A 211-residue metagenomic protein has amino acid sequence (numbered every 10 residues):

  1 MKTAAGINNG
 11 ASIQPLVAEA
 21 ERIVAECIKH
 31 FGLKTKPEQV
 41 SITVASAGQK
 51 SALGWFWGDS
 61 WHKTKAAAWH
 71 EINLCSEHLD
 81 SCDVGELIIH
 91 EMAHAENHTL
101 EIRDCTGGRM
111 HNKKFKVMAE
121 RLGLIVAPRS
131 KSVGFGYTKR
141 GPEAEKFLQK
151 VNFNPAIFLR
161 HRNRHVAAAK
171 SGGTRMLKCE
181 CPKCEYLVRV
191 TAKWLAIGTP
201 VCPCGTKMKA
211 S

Functional and structural regions predicted by a protein language model:
K2, G6-D80, I102-S211: Metalloprotease/metallohydrolase-associated module, dominated by Zn2+-dependent proteases
E86-T99: Active-site recognition of the HExxH zinc-binding catalytic motif
